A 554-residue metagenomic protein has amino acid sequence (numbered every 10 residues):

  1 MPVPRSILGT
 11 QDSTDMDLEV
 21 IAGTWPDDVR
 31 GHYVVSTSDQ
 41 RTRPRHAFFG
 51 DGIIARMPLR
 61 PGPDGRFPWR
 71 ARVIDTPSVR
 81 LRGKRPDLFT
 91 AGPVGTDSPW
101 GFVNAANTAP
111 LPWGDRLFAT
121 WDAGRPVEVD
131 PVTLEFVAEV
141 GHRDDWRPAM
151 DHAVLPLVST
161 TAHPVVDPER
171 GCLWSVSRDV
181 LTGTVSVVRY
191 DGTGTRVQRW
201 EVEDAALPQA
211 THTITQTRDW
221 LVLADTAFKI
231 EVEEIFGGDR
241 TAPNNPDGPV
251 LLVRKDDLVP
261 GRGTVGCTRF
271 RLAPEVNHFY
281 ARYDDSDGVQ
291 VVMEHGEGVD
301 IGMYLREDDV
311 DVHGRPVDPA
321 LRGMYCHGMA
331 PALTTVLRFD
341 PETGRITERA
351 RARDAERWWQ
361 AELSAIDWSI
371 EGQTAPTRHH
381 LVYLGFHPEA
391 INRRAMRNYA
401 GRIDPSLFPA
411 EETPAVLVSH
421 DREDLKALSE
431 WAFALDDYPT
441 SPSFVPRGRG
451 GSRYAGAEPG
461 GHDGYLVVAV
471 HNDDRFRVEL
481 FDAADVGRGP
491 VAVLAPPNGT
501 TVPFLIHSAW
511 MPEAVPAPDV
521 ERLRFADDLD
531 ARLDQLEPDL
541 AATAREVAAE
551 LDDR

Functional and structural regions predicted by a protein language model:
M1-R554: Beta-propeller domains
